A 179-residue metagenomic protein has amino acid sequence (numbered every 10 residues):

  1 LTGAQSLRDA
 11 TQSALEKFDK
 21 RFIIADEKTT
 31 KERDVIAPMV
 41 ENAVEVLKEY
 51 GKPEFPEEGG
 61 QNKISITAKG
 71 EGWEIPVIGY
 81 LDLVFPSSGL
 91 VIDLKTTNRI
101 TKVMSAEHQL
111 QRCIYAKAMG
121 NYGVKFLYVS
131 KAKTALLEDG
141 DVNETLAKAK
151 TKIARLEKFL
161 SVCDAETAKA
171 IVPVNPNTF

Functional and structural regions predicted by a protein language model:
L1-L81, N175: Metal-dependent nuclease catalytic cores that hydrolyze phosphodiester bonds in DNA/RNA, characterized by
T2, K117-G120: Short glycine/serine- and small hydrophobic-enriched flexible loop segments
V40, M104, G120-F179: Metal-dependent nuclease catalytic regions and adjoining charged, substrate-binding loops involved in nucleic-acid end
G60, L83, V124-F126: Generic structural hydrophobic/aromatic packing signal, biased to beta-strands
I66-I114, A118: Non-catalytic protein-protein interaction segments used by genome-maintenance enzymes to assemble and couple activities
